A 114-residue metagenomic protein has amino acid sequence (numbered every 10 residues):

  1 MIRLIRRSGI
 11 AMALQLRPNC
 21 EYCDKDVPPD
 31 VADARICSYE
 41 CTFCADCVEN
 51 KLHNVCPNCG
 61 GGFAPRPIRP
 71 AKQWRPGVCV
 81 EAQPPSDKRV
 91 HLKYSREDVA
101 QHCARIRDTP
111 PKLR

Functional and structural regions predicted by a protein language model:
I2-I5, G9-R114: Intrinsically disordered, low-complexity regulatory regions in eukaryotic proteins
